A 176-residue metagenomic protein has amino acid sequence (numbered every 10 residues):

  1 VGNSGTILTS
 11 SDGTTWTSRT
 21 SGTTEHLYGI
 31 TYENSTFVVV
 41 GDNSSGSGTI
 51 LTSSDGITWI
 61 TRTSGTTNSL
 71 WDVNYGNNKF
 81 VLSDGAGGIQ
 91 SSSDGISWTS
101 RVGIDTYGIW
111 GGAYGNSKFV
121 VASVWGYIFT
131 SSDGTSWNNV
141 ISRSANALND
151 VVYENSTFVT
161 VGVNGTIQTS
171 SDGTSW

Functional and structural regions predicted by a protein language model:
V1-W176: Residue-level hotspots at or immediately adjacent to binding/recognition sites across diverse folds
